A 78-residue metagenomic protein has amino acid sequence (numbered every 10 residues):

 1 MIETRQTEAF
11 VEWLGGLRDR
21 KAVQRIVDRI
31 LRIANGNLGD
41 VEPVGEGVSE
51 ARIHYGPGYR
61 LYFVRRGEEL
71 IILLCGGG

Functional and structural regions predicted by a protein language model:
M1-G58, G67-I71, G78: Basic, Lys/Arg-enriched alpha-helical interface segments
R60-Y62: Short, surface-exposed charged micro-motifs
